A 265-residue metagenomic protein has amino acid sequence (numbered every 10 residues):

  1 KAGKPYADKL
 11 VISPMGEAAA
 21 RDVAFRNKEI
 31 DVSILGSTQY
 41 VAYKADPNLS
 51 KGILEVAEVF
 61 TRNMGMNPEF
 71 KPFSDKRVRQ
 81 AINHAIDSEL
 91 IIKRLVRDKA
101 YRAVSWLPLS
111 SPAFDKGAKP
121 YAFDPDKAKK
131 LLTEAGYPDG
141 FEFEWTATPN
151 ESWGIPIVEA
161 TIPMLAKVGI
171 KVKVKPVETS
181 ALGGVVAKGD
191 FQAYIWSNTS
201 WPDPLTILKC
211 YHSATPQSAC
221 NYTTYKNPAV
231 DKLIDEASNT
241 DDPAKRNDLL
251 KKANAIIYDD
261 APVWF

Functional and structural regions predicted by a protein language model:
A2-Y43, I162, K171-K173: Ligand-site clamp/hinge motif
G3-D8, K76, P125-E144: Immediate post-signal peptide segment of exported/extracytoplasmic ligand-binding proteins
A7-P14, G140-N150, K173-K175, Q192: Short, well-ordered beta-strand elements
F25, I30-L35, G52, I157 (+2 more regions): Periplasmic binding protein-like
A42-A45, E69, F73-S110, P156-I157 (+1 more regions): Periplasmic-binding protein-like
R77-Q80, I92, K167-L182, K209-F265: Extracytoplasmic/peripheral linker and loop segments enriched in polar/acidic and small residues with frequent Thr/Pro
K93, E134-W153, A193-N198, T240-F265: Bilobed periplasmic-binding protein-like "clamshell/Venus-flytrap" ligand-binding domains
Y101-E134, P149-P156: Structural transition elements
